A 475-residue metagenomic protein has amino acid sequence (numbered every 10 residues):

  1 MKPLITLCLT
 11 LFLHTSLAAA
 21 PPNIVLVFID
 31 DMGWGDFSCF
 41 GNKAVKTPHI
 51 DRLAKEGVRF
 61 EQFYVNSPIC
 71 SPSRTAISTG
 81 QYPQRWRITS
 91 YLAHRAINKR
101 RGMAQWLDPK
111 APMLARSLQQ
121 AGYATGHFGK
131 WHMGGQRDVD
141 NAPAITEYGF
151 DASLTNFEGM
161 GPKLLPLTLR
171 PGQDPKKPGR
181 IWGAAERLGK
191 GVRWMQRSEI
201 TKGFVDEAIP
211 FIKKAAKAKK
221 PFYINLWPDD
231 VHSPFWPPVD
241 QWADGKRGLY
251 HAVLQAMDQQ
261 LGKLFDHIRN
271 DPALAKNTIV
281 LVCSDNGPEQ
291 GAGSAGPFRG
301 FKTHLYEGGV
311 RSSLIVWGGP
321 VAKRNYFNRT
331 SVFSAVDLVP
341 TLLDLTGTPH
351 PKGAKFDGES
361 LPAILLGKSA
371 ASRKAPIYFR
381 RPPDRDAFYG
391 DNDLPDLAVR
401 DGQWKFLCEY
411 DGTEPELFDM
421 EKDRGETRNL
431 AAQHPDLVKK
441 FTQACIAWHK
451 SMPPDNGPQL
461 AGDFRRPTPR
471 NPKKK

Functional and structural regions predicted by a protein language model:
M1-L4: Positively charged n-region of N-terminal signal peptides that target proteins for export
T6-S16: Bacterial N-terminal signal peptides
A18-P415, M420, R424-Q443, A447-K450 (+1 more regions): Formylglycine-dependent sulfatase
